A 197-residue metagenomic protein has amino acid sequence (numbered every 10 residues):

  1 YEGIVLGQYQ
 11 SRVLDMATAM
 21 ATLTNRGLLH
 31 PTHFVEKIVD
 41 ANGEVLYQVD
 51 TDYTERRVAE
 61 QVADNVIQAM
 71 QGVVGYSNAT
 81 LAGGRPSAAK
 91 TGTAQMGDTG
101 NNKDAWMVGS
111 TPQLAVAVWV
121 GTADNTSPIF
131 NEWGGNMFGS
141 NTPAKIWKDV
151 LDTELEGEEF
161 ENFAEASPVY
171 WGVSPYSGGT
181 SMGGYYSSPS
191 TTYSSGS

Functional and structural regions predicted by a protein language model:
Y1-Q10: Conserved short loop/turn motifs at secondary-structure junctions
Q10-Y193: A penicillin-recognizing enzyme superfamily signal
S195-S197: Short, solvent-exposed mixed-charge patches
